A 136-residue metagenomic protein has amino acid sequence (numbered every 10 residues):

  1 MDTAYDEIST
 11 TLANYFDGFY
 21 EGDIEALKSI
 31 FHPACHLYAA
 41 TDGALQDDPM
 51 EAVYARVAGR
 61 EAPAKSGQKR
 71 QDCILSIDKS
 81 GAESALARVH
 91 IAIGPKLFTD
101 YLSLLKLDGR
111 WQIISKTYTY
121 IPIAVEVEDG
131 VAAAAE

Functional and structural regions predicted by a protein language model:
M1-P33, V131-E136: Short, low-complexity N-terminal intrinsically disordered segments enriched in polar/charged residues
A4-E7, H36-L97: Surface-exposed, charged secondary-structure patches
A26, I30-A34, L45-Q46, L105 (+1 more regions): Residue-level signal for alpha-helical context at structural boundaries
L27, V89-L107, A134: Short flexible/disordered coil segments
F31, I91, T117-Y118: Short beta-strand segments enriched in hydrophobic/aromatic residues within well-folded beta-rich domains
P33, A82-E83, G109-R110: Beta-strand-connecting loop/turn residues
L97-V125: Short beta-strand edge/turn micro-motifs at domain boundaries
V125, D129-V131: Short, charged, intrinsically disordered terminal tails
